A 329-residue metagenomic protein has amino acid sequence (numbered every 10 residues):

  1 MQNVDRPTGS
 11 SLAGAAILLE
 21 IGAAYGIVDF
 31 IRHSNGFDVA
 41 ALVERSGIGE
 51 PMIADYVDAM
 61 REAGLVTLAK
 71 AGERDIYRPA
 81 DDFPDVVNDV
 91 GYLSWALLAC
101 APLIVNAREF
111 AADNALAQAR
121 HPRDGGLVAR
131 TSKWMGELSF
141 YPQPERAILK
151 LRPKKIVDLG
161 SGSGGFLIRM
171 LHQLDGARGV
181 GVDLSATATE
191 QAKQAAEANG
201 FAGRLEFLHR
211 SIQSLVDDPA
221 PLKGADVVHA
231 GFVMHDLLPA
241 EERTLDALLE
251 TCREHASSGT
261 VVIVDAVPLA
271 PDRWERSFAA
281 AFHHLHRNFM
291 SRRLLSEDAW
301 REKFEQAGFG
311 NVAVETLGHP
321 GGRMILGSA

Functional and structural regions predicted by a protein language model:
M1-L103: N-terminal accessory segments
E62-A63, T67-L151: Conserved Class I S-adenosyl-L-methionine-dependent methyltransferase catalytic core
R152-G162: Conserved class I S-adenosyl-L-methionine
S163-D175: Conserved SAM-binding loop of SAM-dependent methyltransferases across substrates and taxa, primarily the Class I
S185-T187: Conserved SAM/SAH-binding beta-strand->alpha-helix loop
A192-K193: Conserved SAM-binding loop
L237-T251: A short, conserved alpha-helix within the catalytic core of class I
V264-A307, N311-E315: C-terminal alpha-helical "lid/dimerization" subdomain adjacent to the S-adenosyl-L-methionine
